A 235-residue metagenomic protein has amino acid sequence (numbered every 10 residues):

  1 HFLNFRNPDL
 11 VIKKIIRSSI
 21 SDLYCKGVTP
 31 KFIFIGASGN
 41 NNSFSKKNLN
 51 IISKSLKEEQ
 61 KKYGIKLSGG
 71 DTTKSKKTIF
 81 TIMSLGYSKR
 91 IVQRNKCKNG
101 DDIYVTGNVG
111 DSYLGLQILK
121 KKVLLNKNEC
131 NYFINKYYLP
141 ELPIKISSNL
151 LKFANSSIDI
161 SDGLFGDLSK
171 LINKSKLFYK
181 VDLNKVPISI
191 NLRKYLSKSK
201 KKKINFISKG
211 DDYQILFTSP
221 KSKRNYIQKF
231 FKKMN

Functional and structural regions predicted by a protein language model:
H1-N235: Helix-biased detector of long, well-ordered alpha-helical tracts
